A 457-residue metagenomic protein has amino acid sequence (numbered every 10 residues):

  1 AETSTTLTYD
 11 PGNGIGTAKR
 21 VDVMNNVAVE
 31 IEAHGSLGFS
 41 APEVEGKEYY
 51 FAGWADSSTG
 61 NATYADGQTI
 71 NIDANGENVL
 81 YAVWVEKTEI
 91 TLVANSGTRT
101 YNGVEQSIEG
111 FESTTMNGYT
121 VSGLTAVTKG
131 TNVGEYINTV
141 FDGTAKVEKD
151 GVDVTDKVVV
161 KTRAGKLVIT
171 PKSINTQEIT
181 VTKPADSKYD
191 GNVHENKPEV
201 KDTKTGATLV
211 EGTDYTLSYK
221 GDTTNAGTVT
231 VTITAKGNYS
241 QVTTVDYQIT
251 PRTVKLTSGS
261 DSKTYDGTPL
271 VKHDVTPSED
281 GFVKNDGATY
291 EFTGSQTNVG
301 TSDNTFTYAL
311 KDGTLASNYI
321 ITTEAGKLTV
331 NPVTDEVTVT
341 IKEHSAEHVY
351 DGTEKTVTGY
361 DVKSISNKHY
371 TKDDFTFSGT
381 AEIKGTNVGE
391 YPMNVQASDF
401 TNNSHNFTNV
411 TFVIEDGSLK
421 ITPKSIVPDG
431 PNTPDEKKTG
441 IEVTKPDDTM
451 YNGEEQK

Functional and structural regions predicted by a protein language model:
A1-N95, G103-V104, T353, S425-T439 (+2 more regions): Secondary-structure capping and domain/repeat boundary segments
E2-T5, V85-I90, A164, V168-T176 (+3 more regions): Extracellular interdomain linker/stem segments of modular secreted and single-pass surface proteins
Y9, F51-W54, A82, L92 (+20 more regions): Extracellular/surface recognition and adhesion modules
D10-G12, A52-S57, S113, K201 (+2 more regions): Predominantly extracellular/luminal cell-surface or secreted proteins
A28-E30, T98-E105, A185-V193, N225 (+4 more regions): Short, solvent-exposed loop/linker segments at the N-terminal edge of repeated beta-sheet extracellular domains
A33-Q68, G118-Y119, E135-A164, N238-Q241 (+4 more regions): Surface-exposed interfaces of beta-sheet-rich extracellular modules
W54, I108-F111, S122-K149, H194-E199 (+6 more regions): Contiguous beta-strand segments of beta-sheet-rich domains
T88-A94, S122-G123, S173-T182, T253-S258 (+4 more regions): Proline-enriched interdomain boundary motifs that mark the N-terminal boundary and often initiate the first structured
